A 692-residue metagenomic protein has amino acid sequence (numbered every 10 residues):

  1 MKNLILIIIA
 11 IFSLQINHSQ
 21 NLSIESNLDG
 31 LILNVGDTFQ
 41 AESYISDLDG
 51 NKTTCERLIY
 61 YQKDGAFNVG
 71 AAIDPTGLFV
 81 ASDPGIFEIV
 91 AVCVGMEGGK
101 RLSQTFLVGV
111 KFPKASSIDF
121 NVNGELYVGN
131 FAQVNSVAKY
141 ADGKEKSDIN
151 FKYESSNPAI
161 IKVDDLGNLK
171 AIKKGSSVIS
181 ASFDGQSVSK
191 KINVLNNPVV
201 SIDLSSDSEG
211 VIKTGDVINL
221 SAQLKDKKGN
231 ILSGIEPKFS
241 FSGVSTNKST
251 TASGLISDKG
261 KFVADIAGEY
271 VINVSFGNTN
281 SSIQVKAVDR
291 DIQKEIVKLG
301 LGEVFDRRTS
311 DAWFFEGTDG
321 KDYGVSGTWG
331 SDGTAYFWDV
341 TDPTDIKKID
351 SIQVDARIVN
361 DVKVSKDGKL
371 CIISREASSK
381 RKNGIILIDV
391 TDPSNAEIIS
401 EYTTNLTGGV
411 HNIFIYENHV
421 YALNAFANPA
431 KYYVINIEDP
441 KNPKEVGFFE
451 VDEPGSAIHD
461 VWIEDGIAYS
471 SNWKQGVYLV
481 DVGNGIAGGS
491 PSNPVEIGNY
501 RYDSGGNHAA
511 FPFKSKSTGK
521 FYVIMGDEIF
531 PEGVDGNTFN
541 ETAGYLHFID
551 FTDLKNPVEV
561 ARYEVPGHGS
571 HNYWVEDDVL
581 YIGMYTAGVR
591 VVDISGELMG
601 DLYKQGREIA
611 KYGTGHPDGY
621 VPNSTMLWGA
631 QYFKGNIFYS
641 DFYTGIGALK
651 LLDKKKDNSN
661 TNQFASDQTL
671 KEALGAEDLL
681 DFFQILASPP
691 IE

Functional and structural regions predicted by a protein language model:
M1-L22: Bacterial Sec-dependent N-terminal signal peptides
I8, F79, I89, S136 (+8 more regions): N-terminal cationic amphipathic segment used for targeting or macromolecule association
F12-Q15, L28, P689: N-terminal regions of proteins, emphasizing targeting and processing segments when present
L14, G85, G95, G185 (+2 more regions): Short intrinsically disordered, low-complexity segments
Q15-I16, Y60, F239, K654 (+1 more regions): Residues in and immediately flanking transmembrane alpha helices
Q20-Q293: Extracytoplasmic soluble-region selector
S205-E209, D265-I691: Feature marking well-ordered beta-strand scaffolds used for ligand recognition
